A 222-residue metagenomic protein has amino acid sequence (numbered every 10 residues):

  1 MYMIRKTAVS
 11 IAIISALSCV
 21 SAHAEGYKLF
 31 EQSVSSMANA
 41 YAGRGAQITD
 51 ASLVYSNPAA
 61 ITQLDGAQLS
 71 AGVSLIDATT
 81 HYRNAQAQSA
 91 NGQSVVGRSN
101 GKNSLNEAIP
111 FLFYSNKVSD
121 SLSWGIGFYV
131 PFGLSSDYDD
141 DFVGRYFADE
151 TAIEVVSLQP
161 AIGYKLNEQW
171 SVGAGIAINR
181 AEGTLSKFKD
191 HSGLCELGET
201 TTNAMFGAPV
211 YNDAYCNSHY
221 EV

Functional and structural regions predicted by a protein language model:
M1-H23: Gram-negative bacterial Sec-dependent N-terminal signal peptides
V20-V118, W124, F128-Y129, I162: N-terminal, post-signal peptide beta-strand-biased segments of exported outer-membrane/organellar beta-barrel and other
G26-Q32, H81-A85, S136-D140, T184-F188 (+1 more regions): Outer-membrane beta-barrel and related beta-rich outer-membrane complex signature in Gram-negative bacteria
T49-A51, N103-I109, D149-V155, H219-V222: Transmembrane beta-barrel outer-membrane domains
I76-T80, V130-S135, N179-G183: Structural signature of outer-membrane beta-barrel domains
A87-R98, E182-V222: Solvent-exposed loop segments that connect transmembrane elements
L122-W124, Q169-V172: Repeated loop/turn-to-beta-strand initiation elements of outer-membrane beta-barrel proteins
Y138-Q159: Asp-box/WD-like beta-propeller blade repeats and closely related beta-sheet repeat scaffolds
